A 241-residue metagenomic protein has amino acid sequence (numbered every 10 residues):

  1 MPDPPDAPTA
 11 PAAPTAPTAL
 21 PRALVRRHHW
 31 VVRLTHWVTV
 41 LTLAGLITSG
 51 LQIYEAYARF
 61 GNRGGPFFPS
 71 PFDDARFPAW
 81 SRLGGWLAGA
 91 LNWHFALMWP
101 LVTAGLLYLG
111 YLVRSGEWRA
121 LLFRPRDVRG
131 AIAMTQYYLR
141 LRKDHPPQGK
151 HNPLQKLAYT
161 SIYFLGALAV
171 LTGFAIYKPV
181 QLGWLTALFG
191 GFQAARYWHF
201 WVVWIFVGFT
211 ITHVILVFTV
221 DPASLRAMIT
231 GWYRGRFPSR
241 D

Functional and structural regions predicted by a protein language model:
M1-D241: Membrane-embedded alpha-helical bundles that constitute the cytochrome b-like, heme-associated redox core of multi-pass
